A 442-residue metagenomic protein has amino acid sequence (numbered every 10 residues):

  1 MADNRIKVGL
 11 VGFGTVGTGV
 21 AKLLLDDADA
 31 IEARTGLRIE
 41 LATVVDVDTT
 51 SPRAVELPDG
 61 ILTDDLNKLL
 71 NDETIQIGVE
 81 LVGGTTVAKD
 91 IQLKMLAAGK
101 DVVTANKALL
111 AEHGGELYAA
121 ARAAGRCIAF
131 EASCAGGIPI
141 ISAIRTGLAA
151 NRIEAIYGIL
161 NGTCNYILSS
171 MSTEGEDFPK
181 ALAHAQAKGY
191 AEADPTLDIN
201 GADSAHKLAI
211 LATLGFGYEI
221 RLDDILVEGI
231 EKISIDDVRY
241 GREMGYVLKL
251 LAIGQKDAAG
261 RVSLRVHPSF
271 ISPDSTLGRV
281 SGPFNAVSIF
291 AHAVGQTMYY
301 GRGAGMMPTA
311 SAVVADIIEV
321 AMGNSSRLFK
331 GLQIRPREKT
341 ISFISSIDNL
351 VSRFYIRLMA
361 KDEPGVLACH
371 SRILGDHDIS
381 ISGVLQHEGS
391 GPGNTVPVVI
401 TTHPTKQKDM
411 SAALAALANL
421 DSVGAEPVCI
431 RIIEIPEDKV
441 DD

Functional and structural regions predicted by a protein language model:
M1-A98: N-terminal glycine-/serine-/threonine-rich beta1-alpha1-beta2 phosphate-ribose binding loop of Rossmann-like
I75, R122-S204, I210: Rossmann-like NAD(P)H-binding beta-loop-alpha module
A88-K94, A98, K107-R145: Rossmann-fold NAD(P)-binding glycine/threonine-rich loop
D101-V103, I381: A short hydrophobic/small-residue beta-strand
K180-R279, F284-A286, G305: Substrate-binding/catalytic subdomain of NAD(P)-dependent oxidoreductase enzymes
H267-H292, M306-M307, G375, S380-P392: Low-complexity, glycine/alanine/valine/leucine- and proline-rich hydrophobic stretches
G295-T297, G301-M307: Glycine-rich phosphate/pyrophosphate-binding beta-alpha loops
A312, I317-D442: A conserved regulatory-domain signal marking ACT and ACT-like small-molecule sensing domains and adjacent regulatory
